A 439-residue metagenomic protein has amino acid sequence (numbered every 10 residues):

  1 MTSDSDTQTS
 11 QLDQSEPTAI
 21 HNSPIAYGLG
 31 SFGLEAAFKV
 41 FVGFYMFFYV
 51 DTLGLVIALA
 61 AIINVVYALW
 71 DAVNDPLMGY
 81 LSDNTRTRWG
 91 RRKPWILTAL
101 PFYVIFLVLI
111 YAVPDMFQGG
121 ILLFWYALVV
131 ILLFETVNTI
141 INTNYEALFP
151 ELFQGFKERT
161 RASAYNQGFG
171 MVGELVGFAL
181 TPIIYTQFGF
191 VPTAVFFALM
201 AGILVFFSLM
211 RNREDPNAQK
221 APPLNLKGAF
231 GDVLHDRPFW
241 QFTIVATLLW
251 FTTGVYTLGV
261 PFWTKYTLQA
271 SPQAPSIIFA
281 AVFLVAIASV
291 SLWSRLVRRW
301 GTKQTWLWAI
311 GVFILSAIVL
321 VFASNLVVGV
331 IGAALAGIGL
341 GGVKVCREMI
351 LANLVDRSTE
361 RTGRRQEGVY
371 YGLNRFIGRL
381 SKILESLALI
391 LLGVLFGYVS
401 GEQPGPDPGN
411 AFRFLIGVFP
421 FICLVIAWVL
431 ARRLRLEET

Functional and structural regions predicted by a protein language model:
T2-T439: Membrane-embedded alpha-helical bundles of multi-pass transporters/translocases, especially carrier/permease families
